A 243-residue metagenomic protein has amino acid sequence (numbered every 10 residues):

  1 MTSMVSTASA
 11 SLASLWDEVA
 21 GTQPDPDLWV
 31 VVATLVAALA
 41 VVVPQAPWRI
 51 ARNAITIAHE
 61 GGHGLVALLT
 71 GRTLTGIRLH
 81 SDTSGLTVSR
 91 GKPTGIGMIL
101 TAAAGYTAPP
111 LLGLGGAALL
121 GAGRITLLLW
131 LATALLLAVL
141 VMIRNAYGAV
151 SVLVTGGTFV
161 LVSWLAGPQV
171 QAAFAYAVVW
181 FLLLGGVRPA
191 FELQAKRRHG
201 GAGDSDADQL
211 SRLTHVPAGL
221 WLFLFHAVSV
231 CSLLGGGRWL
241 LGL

Functional and structural regions predicted by a protein language model:
M1-P26, L243: Short, strongly hydrophobic alpha-helical membrane anchors
D25-P26, I99-P109, A146-S151, L220-L224: Membrane-interface loop-to-helix entry segments
A33-P47: N-terminal signal-anchor/start-transfer transmembrane helix
A40, L137-A138, L183, L233: Hydrophobic residues within the alpha-helical transmembrane core of Major Facilitator Superfamily
P44-M98: Small-residue-rich helix-interface/hinge motifs
H59-G61, G105, L210: Divalent metal-coordination and catalytic microenvironments
G116-T133: Structural signature of hydrophobic alpha-helical transmembrane segments
N145-A146, V150-L243: C-terminal membrane-associated helical module and adjoining short loops/tails
